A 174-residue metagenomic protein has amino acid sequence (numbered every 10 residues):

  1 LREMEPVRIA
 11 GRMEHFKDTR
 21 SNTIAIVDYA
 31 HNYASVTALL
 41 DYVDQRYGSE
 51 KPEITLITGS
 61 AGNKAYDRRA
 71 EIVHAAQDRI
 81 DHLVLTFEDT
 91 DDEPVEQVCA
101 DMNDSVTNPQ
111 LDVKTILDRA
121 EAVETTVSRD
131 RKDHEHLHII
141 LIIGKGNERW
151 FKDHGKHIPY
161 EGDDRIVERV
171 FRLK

Functional and structural regions predicted by a protein language model:
L1-K174: ATP-dependent carboxylate-amine ligase
